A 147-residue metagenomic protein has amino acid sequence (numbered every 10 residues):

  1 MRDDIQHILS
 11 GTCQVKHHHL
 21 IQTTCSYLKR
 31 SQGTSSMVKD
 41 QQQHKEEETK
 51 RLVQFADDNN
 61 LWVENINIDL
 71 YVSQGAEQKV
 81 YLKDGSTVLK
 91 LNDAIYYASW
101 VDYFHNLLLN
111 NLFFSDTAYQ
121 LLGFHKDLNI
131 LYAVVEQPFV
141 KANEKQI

Functional and structural regions predicted by a protein language model:
M1-D69: Juxta-kinase regulatory segment immediately upstream of eukaryotic protein kinase catalytic domains
L20, K83, W100-D102, I130-Y132 (+1 more regions): Generic local-structure boundary detector
S31-H44, R51-L52, N65-S115: ATP-binding glycine-rich loop module of kinase domains
D93, N110-N111, D116-I147: Conserved structural core of kinase catalytic domains
